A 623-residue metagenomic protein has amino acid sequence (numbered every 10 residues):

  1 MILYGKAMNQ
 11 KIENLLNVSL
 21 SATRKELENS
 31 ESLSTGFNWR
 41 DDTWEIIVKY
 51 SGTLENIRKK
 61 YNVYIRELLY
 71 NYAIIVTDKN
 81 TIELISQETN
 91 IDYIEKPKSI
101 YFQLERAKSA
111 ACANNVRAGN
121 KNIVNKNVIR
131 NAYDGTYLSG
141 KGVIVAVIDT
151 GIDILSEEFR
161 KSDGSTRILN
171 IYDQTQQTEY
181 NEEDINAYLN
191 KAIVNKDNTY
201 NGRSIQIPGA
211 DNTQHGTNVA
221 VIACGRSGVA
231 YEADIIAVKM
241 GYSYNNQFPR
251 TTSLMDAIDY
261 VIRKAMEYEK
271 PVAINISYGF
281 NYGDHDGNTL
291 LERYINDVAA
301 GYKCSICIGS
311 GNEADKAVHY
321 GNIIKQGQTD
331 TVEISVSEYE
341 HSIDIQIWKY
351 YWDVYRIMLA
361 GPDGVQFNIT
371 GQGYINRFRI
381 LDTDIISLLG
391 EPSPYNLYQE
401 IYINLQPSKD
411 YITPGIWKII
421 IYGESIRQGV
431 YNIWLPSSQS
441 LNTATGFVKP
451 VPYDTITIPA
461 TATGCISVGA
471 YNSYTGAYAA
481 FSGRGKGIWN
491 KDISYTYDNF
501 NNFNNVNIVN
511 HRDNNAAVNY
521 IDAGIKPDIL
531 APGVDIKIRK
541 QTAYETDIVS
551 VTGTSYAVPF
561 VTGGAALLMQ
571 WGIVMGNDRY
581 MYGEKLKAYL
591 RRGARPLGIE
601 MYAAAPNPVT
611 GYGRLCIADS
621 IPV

Functional and structural regions predicted by a protein language model:
M1-A73, N80-D134, S243, E584: Autoinhibitory N-terminal propeptides
L33, E267, P271-F280, D284-G287 (+3 more regions): C-terminal subdomain of the subtilisin-like protease fold in secreted/lumenal serine endopeptidases
R130-T252, E269-K270, K303, E340-I343 (+6 more regions): Subtilisin-like serine protease catalytic core
D149, G311, G553: Active-site glycine-centered loops adjacent to acidic/histidine catalytic or metal-binding residues that shape
Y172-V194, A317-Y402, Q406-Y411, I421-Y422 (+1 more regions): Extracellular S/T/G-rich loop segment that most often corresponds to the catalytic His/Ser-adjacent loop
A220-A223, I236-R250, I262-V272, V354-R356 (+2 more regions): Hydrolase catalytic cores
K239-M240, I258-D286, G309-S310, I420-E424: Short acidic, glycine-rich surface-loop motifs adjacent to enzyme active sites
I401, I426-S437: Edge beta-strands of jelly-roll/beta-sandwich modules across compartments, strongly enriched in secreted/luminal
